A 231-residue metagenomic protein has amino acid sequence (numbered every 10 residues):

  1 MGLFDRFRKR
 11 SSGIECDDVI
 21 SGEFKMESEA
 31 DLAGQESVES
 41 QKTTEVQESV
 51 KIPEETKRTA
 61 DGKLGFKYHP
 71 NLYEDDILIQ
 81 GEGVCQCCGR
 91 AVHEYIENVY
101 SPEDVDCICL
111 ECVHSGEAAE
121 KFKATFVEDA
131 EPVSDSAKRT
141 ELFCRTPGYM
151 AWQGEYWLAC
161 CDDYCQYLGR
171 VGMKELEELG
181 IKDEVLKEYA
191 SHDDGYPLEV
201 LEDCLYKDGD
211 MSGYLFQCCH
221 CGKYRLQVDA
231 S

Functional and structural regions predicted by a protein language model:
L3-F4, I20-G22, E48-S231: Preference for intrinsically disordered or flexible, low-complexity segments and adjacent hinge/connector residues
D5, G34-S37: Generic detector of low-complexity/intrinsically disordered segments and short hydrophobic N-terminal stretches
D5-E27: Low-complexity, charge- and small-residue-enriched intrinsically disordered regions
C16, E45-V46: Serine/threonine-rich, low-complexity intrinsically disordered segments
